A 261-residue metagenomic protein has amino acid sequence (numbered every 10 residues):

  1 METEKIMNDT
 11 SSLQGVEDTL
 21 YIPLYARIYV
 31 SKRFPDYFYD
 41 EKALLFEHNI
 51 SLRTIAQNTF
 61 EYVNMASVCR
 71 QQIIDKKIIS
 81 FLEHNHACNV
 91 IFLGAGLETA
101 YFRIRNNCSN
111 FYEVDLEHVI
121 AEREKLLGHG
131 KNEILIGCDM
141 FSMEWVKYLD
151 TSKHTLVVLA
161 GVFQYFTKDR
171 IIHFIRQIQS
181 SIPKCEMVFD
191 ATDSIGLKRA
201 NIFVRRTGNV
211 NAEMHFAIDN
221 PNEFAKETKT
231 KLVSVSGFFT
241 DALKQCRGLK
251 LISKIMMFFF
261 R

Functional and structural regions predicted by a protein language model:
M1-I91, A95-C138, T151: Rossmann-like AdoMet
M143-K153: Short amphipathic alpha-helix with an adjacent loop that forms part of the alpha/beta core around
H154-R170: A short SAM/SAH-binding and catalytic strip from SAM-dependent methyltransferases
Y165-S181: A short, conserved alpha-helix within the catalytic core of class I
Q179-S194: Conserved beta-strand signature within the Rossmann-like core of class I S-adenosyl-L-methionine
S194-A212: Short, glycine-/aromatic-enriched active-site segment of Class I SAM-dependent methyltransferases
N211-T240: Short alpha-helix
T230-M256: Conserved catalytic loop of SAM-dependent methyltransferase domains
